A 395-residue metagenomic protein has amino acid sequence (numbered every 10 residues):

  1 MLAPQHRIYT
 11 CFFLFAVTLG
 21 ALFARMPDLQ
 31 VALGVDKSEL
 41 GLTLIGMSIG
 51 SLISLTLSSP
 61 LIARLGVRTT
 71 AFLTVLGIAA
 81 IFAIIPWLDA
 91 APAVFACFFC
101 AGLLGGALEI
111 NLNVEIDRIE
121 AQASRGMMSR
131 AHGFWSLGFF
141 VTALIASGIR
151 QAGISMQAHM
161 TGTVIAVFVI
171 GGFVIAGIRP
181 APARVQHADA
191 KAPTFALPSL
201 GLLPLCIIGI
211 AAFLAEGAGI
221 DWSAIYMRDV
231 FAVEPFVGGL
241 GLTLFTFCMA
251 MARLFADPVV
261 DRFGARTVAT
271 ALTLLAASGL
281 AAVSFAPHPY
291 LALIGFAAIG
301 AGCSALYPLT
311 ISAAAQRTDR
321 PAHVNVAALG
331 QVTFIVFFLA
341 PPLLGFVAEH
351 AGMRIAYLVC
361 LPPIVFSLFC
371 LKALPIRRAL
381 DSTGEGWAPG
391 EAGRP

Functional and structural regions predicted by a protein language model:
A24-S38, D221-V237: Short amphipathic helix-loop junctions that connect adjacent transmembrane helices in Major Facilitator Superfamily/SLC
G34, G66, W87-P92, A232 (+3 more regions): Helix-breaking motifs and short loop linkers at transmembrane-helix boundaries and internal kinks in secondary membrane
S54-V67, R150, A252-G264, A348-E349: Helix-to-loop junctions at the C-terminal end of transmembrane segments in multipass secondary transporters
R68-A71, A269: Primarily marks hydrophobic transmembrane alpha-helices of the MFS/SLC 12-helix fold
L76-D89, L275-P287: C-terminal ends and interior cores of transmembrane alpha-helices in multi-pass membrane transporters/permeases
F98-G133: Cytoplasmic helix-loop-helix junction between adjacent transmembrane helices in 12-TM secondary transporters
A158-A176, I355-A373: Symmetry-related core transmembrane helices of the 12-TM Major Facilitator Superfamily/SLC fold
F263-T310: C-terminal transmembrane helical hairpin of 12-TM major facilitator-type secondary transporters
